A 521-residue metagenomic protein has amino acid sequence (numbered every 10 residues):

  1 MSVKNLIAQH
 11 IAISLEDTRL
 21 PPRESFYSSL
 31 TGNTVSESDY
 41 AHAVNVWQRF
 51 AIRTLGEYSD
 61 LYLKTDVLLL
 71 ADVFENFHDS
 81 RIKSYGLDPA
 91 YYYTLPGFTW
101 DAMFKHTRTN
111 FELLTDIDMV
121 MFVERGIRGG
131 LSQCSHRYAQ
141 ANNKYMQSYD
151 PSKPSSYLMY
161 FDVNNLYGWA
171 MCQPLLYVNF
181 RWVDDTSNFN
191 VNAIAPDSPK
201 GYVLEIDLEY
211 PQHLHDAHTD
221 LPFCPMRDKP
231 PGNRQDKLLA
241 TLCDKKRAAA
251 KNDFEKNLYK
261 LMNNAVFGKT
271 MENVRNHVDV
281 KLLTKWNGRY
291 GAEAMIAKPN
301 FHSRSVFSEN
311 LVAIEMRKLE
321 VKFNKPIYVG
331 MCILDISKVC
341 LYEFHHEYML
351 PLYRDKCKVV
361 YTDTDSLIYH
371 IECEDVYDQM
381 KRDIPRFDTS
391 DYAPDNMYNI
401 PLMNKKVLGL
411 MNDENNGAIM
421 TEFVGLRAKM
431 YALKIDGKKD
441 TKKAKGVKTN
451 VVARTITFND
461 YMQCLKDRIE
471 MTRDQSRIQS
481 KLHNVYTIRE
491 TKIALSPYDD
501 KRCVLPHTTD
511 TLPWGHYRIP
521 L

Functional and structural regions predicted by a protein language model:
M1-L521: Metal-dependent nucleotidyl/phosphoryl-transfer cores and adjacent nucleic-acid-binding surfaces
